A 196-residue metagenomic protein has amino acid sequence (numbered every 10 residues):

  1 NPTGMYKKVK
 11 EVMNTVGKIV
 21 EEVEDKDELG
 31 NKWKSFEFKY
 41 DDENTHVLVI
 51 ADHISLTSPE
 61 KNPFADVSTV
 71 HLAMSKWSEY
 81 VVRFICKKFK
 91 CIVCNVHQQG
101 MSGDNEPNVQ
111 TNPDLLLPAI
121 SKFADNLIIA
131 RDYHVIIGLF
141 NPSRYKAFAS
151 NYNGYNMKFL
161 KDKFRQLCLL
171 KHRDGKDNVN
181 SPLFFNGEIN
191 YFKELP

Functional and structural regions predicted by a protein language model:
N1-K158: P-loop NTPase motor core
V135, P142-P196: Conserved P-loop NTPase
